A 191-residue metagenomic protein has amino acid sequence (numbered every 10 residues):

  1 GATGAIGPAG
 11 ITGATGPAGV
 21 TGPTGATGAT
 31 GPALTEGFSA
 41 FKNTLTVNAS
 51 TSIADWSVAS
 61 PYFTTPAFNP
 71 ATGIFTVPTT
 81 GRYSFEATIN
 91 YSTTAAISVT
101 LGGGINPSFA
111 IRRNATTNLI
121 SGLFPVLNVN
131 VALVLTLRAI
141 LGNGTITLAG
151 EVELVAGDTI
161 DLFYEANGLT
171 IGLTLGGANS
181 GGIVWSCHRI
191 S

Functional and structural regions predicted by a protein language model:
G1-G31: Collagen triple-helix signature
P8, P23, A29-S191: Extracellular jelly-roll beta-sandwich "head" domains, especially the C-terminal globular C1q domain
